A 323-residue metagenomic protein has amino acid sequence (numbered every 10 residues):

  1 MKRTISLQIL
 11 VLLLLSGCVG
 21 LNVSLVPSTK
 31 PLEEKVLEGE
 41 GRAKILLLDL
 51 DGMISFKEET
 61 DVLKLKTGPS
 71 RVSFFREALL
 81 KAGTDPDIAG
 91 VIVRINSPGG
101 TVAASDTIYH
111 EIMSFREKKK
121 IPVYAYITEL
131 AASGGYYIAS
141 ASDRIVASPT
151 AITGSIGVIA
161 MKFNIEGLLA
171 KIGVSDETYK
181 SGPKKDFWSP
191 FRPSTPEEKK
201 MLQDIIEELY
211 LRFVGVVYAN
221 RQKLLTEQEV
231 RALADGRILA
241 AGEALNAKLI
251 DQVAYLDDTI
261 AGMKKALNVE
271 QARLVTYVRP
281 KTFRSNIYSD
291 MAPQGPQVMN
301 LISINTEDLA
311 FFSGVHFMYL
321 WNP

Functional and structural regions predicted by a protein language model:
K2-I9, L15-A125, L130-A131, S142-S148 (+1 more regions): N-terminal organellar transit peptides
A132-S133, I152-G157: Short gly/pro/ser/thr-enriched loop/turn and capping motifs at secondary-structure boundaries
